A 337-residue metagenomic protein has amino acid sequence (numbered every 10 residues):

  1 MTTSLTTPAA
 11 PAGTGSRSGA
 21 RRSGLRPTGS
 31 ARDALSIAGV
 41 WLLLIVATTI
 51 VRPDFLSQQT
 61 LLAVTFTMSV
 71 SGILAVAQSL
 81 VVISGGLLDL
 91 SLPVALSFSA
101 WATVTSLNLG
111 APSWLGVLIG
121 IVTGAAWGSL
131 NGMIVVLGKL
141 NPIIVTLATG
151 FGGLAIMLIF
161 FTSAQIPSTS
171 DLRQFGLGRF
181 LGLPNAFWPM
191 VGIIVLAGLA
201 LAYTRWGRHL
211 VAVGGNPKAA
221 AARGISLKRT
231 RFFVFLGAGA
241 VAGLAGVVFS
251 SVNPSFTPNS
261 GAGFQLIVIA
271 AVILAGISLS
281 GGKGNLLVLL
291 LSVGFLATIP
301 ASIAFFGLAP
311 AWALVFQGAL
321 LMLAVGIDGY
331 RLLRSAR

Functional and structural regions predicted by a protein language model:
M1-V46, I50, A222, S226-R229 (+1 more regions): Cytosolic-side transmembrane-helix boundaries in multi-pass membrane proteins
V40-L56, G85, M157-Q165, L199-R205: Structural signal for alpha-helical transmembrane segments and their membrane-water exit/capping regions in multi-pass
T48-T49, P53, Q58-L109, V135-G138 (+2 more regions): Single transmembrane alpha-helix segments in multi-pass membrane proteins
P53-A63, G207, A238-V272: Inter-helical junctions in multi-pass inner-membrane proteins, predominant in energy-converting antiporter-like
G110-G150, V195, L291-F295: Alpha-helical transmembrane segments within multi-pass membrane transporters and channels
P112-G120, A126-N131, G182-F256: Helix-loop-helix "hairpin" substructures at the membrane interface of multi-pass membrane proteins
P142-T204, T230-F233, V252-G261: Transmembrane helix-bundle core of multi-pass membrane transporters and related energy-transducing complexes
A242, F256-G318: Transmembrane alpha-helical segments in multi-pass inner-membrane proteins
